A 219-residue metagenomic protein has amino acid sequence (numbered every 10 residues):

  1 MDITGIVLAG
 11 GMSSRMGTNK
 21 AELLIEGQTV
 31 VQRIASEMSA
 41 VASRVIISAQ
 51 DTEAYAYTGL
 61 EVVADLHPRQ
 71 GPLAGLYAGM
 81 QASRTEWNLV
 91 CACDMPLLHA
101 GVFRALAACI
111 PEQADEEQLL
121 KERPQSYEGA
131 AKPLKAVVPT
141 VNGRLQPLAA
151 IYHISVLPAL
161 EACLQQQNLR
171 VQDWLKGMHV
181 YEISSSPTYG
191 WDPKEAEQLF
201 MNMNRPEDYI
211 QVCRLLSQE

Functional and structural regions predicted by a protein language model:
M1-L199, C213-S217: Nucleotide and nucleotide-moiety/phosphate-recognizing core
D208-I210: Catalytic donor/gating beta->alpha subdomain of glycosyltransferases that bind UDP-sugars
